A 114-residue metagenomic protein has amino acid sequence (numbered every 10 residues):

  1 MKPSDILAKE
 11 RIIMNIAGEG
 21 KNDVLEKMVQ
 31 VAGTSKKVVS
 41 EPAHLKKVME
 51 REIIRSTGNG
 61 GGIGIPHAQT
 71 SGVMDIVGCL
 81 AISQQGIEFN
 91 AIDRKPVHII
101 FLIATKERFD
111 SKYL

Functional and structural regions predicted by a protein language model:
M1-L114: Cytosolic covalent-transfer regions centered on His/Cys nucleophiles that carry phosphoryl or persulfide groups
